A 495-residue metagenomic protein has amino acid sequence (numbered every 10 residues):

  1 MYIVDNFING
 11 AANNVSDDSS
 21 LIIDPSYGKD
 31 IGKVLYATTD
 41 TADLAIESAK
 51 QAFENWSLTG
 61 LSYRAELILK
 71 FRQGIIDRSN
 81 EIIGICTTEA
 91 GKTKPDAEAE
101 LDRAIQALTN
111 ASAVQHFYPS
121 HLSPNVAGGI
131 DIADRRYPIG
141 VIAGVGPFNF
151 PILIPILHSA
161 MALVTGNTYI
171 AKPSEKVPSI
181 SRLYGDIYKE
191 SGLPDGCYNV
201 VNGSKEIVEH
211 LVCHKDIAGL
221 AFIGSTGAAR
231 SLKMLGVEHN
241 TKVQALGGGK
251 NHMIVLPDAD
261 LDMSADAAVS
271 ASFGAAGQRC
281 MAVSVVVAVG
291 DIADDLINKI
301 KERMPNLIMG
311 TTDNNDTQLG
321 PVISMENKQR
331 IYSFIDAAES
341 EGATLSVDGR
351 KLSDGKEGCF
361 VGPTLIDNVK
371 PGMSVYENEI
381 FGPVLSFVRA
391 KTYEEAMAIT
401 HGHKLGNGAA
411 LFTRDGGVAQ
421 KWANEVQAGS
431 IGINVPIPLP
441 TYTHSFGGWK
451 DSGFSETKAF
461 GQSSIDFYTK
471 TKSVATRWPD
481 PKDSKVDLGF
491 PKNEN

Functional and structural regions predicted by a protein language model:
M1-I130, I323: N-terminal Rossmann-like NAD(P)+-binding subdomain of aldehyde/semialdehyde dehydrogenases
G10, G28, R64, C86 (+10 more regions): Residue-level signal for inorganic ion chemistry
L21, L35, S57, A90 (+5 more regions): A structural signal for short, well-ordered beta-strand elements
Y27-K33, I217, I254, I308 (+2 more regions): Conserved C-terminal structural/oligomerization subdomain of aldehyde/semialdehyde dehydrogenase
F53, S57, R72-S79, I83 (+18 more regions): Structural signal for hydrophobic packing residues in well-ordered secondary-structure cores of soluble enzyme domains
I76, S120-M263, A390, S455: Rossmann-like NAD(P) dinucleotide-binding subdomain of oxidoreductase/dehydrogenase enzymes
L108, H158, Y184, L232 (+4 more regions): Aromatic/hydrophobic pocket-lining residues that form π-stacking "cages" and hydrophobic walls in ligand
G227-K370, I433, P481-S484, F490-N495: ALDH superfamily catalytic-core signature
